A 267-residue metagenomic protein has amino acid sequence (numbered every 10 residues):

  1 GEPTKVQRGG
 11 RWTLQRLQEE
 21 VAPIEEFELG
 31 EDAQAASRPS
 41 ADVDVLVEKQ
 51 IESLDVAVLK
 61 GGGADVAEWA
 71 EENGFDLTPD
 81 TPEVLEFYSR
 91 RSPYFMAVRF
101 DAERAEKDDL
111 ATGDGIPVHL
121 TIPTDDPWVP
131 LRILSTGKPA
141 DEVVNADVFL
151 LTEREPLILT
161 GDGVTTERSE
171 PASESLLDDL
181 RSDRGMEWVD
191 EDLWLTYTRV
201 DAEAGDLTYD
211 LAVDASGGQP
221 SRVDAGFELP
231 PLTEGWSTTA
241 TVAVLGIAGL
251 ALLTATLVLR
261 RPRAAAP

Functional and structural regions predicted by a protein language model:
G1-K49, G62-G74, T78-R90: Short, surface-exposed beta-strand/turn modules with glycine/proline-rich turns and flanking aromatic residues
E2, L77-A264: Accessory, solvent-exposed terminal regions and/or long lumenal/extracellular loops of proteins
V56-A57: Aromatic- and glycine-enriched pocket-lining scaffold segments that form the walls of small-molecule binding clefts
K60-G63, A102: A mature extracytoplasmic/lumenal domain signature
